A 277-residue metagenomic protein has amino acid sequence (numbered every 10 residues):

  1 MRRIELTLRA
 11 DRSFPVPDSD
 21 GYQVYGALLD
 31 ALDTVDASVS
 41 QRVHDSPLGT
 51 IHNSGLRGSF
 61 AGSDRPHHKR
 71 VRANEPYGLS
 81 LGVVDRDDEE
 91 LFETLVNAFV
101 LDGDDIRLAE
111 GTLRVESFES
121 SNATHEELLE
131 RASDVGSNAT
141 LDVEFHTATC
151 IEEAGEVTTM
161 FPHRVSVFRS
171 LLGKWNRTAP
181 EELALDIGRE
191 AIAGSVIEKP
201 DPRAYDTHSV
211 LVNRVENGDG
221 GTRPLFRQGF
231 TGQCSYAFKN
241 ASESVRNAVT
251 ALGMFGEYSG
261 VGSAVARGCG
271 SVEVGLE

Functional and structural regions predicted by a protein language model:
M1-E277: RNA-interacting cores
